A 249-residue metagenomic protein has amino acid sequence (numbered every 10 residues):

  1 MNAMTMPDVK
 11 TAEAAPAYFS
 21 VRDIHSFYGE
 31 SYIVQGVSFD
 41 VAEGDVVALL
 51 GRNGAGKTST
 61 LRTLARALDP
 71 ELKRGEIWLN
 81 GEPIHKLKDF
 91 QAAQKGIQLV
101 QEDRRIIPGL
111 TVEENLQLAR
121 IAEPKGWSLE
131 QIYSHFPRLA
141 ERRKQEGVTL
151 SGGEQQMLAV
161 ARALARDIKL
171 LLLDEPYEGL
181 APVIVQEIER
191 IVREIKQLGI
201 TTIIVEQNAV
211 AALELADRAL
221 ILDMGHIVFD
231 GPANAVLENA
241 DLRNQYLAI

Functional and structural regions predicted by a protein language model:
N2-I249: Glycine-rich phosphate-binding loops of nucleotide-dependent enzymes
